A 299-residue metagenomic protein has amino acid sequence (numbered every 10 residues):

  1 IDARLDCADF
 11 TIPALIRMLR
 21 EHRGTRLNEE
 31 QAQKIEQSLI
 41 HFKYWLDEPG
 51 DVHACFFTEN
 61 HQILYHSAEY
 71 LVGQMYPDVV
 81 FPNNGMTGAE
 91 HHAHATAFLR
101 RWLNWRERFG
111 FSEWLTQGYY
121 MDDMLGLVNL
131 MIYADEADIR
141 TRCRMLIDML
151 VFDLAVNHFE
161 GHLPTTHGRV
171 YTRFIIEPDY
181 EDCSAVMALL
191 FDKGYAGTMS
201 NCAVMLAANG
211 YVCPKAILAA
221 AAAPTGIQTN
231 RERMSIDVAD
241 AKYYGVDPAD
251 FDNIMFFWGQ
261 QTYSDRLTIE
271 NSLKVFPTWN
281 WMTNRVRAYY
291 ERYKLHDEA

Functional and structural regions predicted by a protein language model:
I1-L64, M86-L99, E107, D192-A299: Ser/Thr/Asn(+Pro)-rich, low-complexity disordered segments
C7-P13, Y44-F57, R101-Y120, F152-F174: Charged/polar, low-hydrophobicity segments characteristic of intrinsically disordered regions and flexible loops
F10-N28, Y65-N84, M124-E136: Well-ordered alpha-helical scaffold segments within catalytic/enzyme domains
Y70-F81, G85-H92, I176-M187: N-terminal hydrophobic signal/anchor transmembrane helix of membrane proteins
A89-N157: Internal, well-ordered domain-core segments that constitute the primary functional module of diverse proteins
L115-G118, R169-C183, I217-V238: Short flexible/disordered coil segments
V128, A137-V212: Extended amphipathic alpha-helical segments with heptad-repeat/coiled-coil character used for oligomerization, fusion
